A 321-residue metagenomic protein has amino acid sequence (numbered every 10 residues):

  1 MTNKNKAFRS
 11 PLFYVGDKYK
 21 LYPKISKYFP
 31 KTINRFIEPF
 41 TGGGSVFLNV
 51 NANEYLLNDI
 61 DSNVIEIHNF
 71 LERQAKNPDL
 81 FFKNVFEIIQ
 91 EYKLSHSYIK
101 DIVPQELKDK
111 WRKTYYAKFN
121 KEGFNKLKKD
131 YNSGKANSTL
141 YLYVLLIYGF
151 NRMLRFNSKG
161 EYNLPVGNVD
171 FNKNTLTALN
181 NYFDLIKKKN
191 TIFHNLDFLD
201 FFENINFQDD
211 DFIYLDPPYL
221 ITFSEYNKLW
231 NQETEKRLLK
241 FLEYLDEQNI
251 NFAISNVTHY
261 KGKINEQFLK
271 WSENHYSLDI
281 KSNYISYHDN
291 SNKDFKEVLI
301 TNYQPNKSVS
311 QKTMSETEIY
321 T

Functional and structural regions predicted by a protein language model:
M1-F40, S45-V46, V50: S-adenosyl-L-methionine
M1-L21, E161, G167-V169, I192 (+1 more regions): Class I S-adenosyl-L-methionine
I25, F36-V50, L57-S62, Y143-F150 (+5 more regions): Conserved proline-anchored active-site loop of SAM-dependent methyltransferases that bridges a beta-strand
N53-K188, T313-M314: Class I S-adenosyl-L-methionine-dependent methyltransferase module
I60, L185-L199, W230: Adenosine-cofactor binding site in Rossmann-like domains, unifying the SAM/SAH pocket of S-adenosylmethionine-dependent
F156-S158, Y162-D170, Y219-R237: Mobile active-site "lid"/loop adjacent to the S-adenosyl-L-methionine
N190-T191, D211, H275: Short, conserved active-site loop motifs that form the nucleotide-linked donor/cofactor pocket
L220, N227, N231-T321: Long, positively charged, glycine-interspersed low-complexity recognition regions
